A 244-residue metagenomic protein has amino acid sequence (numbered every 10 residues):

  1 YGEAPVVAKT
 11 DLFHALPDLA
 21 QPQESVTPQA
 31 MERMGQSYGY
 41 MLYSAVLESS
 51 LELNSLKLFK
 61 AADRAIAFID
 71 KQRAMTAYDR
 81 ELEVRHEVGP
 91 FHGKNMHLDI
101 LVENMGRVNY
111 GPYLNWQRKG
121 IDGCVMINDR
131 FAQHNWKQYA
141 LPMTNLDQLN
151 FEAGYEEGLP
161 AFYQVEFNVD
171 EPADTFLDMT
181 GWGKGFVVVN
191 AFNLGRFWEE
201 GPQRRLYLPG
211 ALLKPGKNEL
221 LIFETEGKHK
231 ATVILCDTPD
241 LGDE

Functional and structural regions predicted by a protein language model:
Y1-A132, M143-A153, L221, T225-K228 (+1 more regions): Carbohydrate-binding surfaces of carbohydrate-active enzymes
S37-E48, G158-D170, R204-L206: Short beta-strands within extracellular/lumenal beta-sheet-rich domains
L53-F68, L98, F167-N190, F197-W198 (+1 more regions): Aromatic-lined ligand-binding clefts that engage carbohydrates, nucleic acids, or primary amines
I69-Q72, D79-R80, P112-L114, T180 (+2 more regions): Composition- and surface-driven signal marking solvent-exposed, interaction-prone regions in large proteins
A74-E83, G195-L206: Aromatic-rich membrane-interfacial microdomains
R85-H97, F162-D170, R205-K217: Short, surface-exposed tryptophan/glycine-enriched loops that mediate extracellular molecular recognition
E156, P160, G183-K184, N193: C-terminal effector modules of nucleic-acid-centric enzymes and ribosome-associated factors
F176, L206-E244: Terminal leader/tail segments of proteins
